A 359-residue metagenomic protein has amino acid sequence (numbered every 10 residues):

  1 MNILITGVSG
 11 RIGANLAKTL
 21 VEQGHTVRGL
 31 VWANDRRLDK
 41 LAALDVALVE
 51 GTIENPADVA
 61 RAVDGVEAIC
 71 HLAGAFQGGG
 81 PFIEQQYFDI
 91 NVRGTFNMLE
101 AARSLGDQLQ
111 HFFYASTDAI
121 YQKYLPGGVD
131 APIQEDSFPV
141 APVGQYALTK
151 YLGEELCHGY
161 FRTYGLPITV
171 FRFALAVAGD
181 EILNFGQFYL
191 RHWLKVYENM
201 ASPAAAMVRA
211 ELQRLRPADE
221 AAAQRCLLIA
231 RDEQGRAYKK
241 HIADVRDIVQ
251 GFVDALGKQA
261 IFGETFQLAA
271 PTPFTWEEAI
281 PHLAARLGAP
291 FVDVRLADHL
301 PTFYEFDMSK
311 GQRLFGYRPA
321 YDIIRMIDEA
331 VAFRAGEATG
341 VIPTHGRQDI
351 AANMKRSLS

Functional and structural regions predicted by a protein language model:
N2, H25, I323-S359: Amphipathic terminal alpha-helices
I3-Q23: N-terminal Rossmann NAD(P)H-binding glycine-rich loop of SDR-like oxidoreductase domains
R36, V46-I90: NAD(P)H-binding glycine-rich loop region in Rossmannoid oxidoreductase-like domains and their noncatalytic homologs
D89, P126-V170, H192-L194: Catalytic helix-loop patch of NAD(P)-dependent Rossmann-fold dehydrogenases
F96-V143: Conserved Rossmann-fold NAD(P)-dependent oxidoreductase catalytic core, especially the SDR/UDP-sugar
T163-L166, A178-A218, A255-F266: Glycine/proline-rich active-site loop of Rossmann-fold NAD(P)-dependent oxidoreductases
L228, V245, P281, L296-R318 (+1 more regions): Conserved C-terminal active-site "lid" loop/helix of NAD(P)H-dependent oxidoreductases that clamps the redox cofactor
Y238-K239, D247-A297, V341, R356-S359: Mid/C-terminal beta-alpha module of Rossmann-like enzyme folds, strongest in SDR-family dehydrogenases/epimerases
